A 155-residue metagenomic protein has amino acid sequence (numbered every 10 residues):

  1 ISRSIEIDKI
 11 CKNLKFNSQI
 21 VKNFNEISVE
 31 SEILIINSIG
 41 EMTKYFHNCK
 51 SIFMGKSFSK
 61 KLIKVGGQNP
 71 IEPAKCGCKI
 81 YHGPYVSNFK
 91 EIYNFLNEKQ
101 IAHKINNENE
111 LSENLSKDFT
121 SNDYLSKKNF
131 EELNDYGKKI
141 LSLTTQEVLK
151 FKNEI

Functional and structural regions predicted by a protein language model:
I1-I155: Nucleotide-activated sugar donor-binding and catalytic core shared by glycosyltransferases and related lipid-linked
